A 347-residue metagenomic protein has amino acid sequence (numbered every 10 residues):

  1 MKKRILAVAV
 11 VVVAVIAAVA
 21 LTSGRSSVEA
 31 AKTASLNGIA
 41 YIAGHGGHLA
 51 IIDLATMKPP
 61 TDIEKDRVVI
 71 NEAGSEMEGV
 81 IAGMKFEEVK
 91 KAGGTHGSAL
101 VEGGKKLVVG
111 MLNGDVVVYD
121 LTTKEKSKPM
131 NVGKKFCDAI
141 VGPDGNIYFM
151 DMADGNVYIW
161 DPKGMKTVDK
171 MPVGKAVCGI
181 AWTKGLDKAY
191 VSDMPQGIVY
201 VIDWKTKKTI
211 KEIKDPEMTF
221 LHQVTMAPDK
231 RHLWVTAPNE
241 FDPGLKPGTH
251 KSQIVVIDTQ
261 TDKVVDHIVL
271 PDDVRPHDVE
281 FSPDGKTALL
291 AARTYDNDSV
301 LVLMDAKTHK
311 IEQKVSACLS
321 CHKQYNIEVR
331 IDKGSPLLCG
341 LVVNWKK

Functional and structural regions predicted by a protein language model:
M1-V10: N-terminal Sec-pathway targeting helices
V13-K347: Predominantly soluble domains enriched in secretory-pathway, periplasmic, or organellar proteins
